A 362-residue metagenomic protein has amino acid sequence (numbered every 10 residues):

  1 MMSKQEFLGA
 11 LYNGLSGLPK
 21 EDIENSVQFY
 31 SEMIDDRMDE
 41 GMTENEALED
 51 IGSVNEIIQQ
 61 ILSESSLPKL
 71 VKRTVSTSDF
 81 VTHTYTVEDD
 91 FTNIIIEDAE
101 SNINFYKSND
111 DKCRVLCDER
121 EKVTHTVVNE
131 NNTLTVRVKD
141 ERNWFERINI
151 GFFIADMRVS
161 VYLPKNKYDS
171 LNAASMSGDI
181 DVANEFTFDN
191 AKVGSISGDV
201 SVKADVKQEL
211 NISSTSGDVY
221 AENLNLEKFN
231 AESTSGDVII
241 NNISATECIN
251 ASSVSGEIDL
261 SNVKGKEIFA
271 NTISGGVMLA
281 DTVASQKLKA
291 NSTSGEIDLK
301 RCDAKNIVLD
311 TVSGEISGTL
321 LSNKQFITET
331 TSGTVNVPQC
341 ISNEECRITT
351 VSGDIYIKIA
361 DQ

Functional and structural regions predicted by a protein language model:
M1-Q362: Intrinsically disordered, low-complexity terminal regions
